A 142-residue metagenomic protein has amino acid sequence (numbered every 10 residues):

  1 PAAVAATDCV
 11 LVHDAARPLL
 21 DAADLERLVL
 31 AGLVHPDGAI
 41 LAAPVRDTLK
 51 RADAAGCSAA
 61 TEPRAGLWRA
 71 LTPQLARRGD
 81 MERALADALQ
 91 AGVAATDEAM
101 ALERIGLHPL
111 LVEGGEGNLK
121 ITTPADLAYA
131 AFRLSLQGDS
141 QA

Functional and structural regions predicted by a protein language model:
P1-C9: Active-site nucleotide-sugar/metal-binding loop of Leloir-type enzymes
V4, L30-L33, S135: Residue-level signal for alpha-helix termini/capping positions
C9-L11, A39: Catalytic cores of RNA-modifying enzymes
H13-D14, P44, R77, T123: Residue-level signal for inorganic ion chemistry
L19-L110, A142: Conserved core of the sugar-phosphate nucleotidyltransferase
P44-D47, E116, A125: Glycine-rich beta-alpha junction loops
L110-G117: Catalytic beta-strand/loop signature of glycosyltransferases that borders the donor
N118-A142: Hydrophobic helical membrane-anchoring modules
